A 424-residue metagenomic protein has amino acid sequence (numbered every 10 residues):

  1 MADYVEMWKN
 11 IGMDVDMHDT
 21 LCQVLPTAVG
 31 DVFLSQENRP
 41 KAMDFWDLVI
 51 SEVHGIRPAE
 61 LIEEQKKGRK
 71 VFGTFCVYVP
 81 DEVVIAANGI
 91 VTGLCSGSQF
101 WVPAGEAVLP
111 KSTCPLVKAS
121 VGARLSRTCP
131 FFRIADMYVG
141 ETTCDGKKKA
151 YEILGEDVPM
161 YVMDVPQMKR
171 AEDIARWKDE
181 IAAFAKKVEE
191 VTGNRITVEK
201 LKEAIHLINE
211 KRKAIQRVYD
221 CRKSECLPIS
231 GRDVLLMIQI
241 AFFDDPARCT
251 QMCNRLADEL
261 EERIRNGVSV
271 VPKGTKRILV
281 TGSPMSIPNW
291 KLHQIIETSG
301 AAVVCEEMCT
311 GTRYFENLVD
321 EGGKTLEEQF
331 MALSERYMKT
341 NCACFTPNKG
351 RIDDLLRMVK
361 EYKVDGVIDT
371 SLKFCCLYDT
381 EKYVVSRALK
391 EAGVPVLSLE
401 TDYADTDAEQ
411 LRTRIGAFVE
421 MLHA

Functional and structural regions predicted by a protein language model:
A2-K70, A182, K186-F315, N348: A charged, amphipathic alpha-helical module
A2-K9, Y383-A424: Peripheral docking tails and interdomain loops at the edges of cofactor- or intermediate-handling domains
H54, I62, R69-L125: An N-terminal, globular interaction/scaffold subdomain
K66, Y78, V83-S96, A104-G105 (+2 more regions): Redox- and metal-dependent alpha/beta enzyme cores, enriched for Fe-S-associated oxidoreductases and cofactor-handling
C95-W101, D164-K169, E307-G311, D402-Y403: Short, acidic/turn-prone active-site loops that include or flank metal/cofactor- and phosphate-binding residues
G122-K187: Acidic/His-rich segments in extracytoplasmic proteins that coordinate ligands and/or metal ions
R124, T346-K363, T380-E381: A short, acidic, amphipathic alpha-helical segment used as a generic capping/interface helix at domain edges
I134-T142, V364-K373: Acidic beta-strand-to-loop metal/phosphate-binding motif
